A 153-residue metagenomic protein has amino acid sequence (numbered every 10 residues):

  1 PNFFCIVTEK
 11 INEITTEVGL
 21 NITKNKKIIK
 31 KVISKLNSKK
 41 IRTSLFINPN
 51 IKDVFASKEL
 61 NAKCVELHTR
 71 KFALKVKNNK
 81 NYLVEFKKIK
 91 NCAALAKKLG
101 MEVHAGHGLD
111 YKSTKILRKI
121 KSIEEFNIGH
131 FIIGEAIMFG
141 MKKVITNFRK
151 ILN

Functional and structural regions predicted by a protein language model:
P1-K27: Glycine/small-residue-rich loop that forms an oxyanion/phosphate-binding "nest" at active or ligand-binding sites
N2-C5, K40-F46, K63-E66, G100-H104 (+1 more regions): Structural preference for beta-strand elements that scaffold enzyme active sites
C5-I14, C64-V76, S122-M141: Glycine-rich phosphate-binding active-site loops on the catalytic face of alpha/beta enzymes
I11, R42-L95: Histidine/lysine/aspartate-rich catalytic loop segments that bind and position anionic ligands
T16-V18, K77-Y82, G134-N153: C-terminal helical cap(s) of enzyme catalytic domains, especially alpha/beta-barrels
I22-S44, N81-H107, F148-N153: Alpha-helix-loop-beta-strand connector modules within alpha/beta enzyme cores
N50-N61, A105, L109-I123: Catalytic cores of alpha/beta
